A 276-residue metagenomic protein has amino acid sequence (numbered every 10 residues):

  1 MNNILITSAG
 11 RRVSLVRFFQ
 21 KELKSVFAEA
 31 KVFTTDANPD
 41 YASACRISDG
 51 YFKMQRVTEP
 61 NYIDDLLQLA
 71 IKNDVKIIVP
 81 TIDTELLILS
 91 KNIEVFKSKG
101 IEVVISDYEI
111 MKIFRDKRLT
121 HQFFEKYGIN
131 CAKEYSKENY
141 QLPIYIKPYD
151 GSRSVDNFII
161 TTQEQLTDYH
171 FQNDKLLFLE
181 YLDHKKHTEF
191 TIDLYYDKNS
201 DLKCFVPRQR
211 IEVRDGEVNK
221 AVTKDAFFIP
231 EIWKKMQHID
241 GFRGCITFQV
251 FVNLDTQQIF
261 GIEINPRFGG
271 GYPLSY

Functional and structural regions predicted by a protein language model:
M1-V104: ATP-binding N-terminal substructure of ATP-dependent carboxylate-amine bond-forming enzymes
A28, I47, D74, N130 (+2 more regions): Short loop/turn motifs at secondary-structure junctions
P39, D150, P266: Short, glycine/acidic-enriched loop or turn micro-motifs at the edges of active sites
D40-A42, L86, E109-I113, V213: Short gly/pro/ser/thr-enriched loop/turn and capping motifs at secondary-structure boundaries
Y108-T188, Y196-D201, A226: Active-site nucleotide/adenylate-binding loops and adjacent lid/helix of ATP-dependent enzymes
S154, I211-A221, N265-S275: Glycine-rich phosphate/pyrophosphate-binding beta-alpha loops
I160-D240, F251-F260: Phosphate-binding site of ATP-dependent enzymes
F248: Catalytic phosphate/metal-binding cores of nucleic-acid and nucleotide-processing enzymes, i.e., regions that mediate
